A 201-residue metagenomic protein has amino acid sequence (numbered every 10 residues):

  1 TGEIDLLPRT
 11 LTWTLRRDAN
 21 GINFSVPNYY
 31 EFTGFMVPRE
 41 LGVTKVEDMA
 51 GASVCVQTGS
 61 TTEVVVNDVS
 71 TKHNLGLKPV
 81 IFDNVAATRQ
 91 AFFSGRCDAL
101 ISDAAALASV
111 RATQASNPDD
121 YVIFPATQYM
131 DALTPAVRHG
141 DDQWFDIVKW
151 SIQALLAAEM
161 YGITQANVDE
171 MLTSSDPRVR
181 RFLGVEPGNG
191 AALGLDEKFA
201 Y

Functional and structural regions predicted by a protein language model:
T1, L41, K78-S94: Short helix-initiation/N-cap motifs at beta->coil->alpha
T1-D48, A105-Y129: Acidic, polar ligand-binding/catalytic clefts
E3, L7, K45, T62-V66 (+4 more regions): Stable alpha-helical elements in mature extracytoplasmic
I4, E40, V54, N67-L75 (+5 more regions): Sec-exported extracytoplasmic/periplasmic mature domains
D5-T10, G34-M36, V54-Q57, P79-I81 (+2 more regions): Structural recognition of the beta-strand scaffold that forms the well-ordered cores of secreted hydrolase catalytic
F24-V26, T62-I81, A112-S116, L183-G184: Ligand-binding cleft/hinge of the Venus flytrap
Y30, V56-T61, F82-A86, S94 (+2 more regions): Soluble non-cytosolic domains of exported or imported proteins
V37-V43, E47, G51-S53, T58-T61 (+2 more regions): Extended ligand-binding regions for polar small-molecule ligands
